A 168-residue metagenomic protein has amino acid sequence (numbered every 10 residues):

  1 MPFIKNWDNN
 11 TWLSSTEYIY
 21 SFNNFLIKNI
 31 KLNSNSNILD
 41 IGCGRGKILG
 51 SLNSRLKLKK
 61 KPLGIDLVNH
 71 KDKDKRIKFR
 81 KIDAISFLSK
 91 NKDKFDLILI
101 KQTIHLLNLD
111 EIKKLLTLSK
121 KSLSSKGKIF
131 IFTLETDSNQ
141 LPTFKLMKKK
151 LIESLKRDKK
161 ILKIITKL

Functional and structural regions predicted by a protein language model:
M1-I30, R45-S89, F130-L168: Class I (Rossmann-like) S-adenosyl-L-methionine-dependent methyltransferase catalytic domain, capturing the SAM-binding
S36-G44: Conserved class I S-adenosyl-L-methionine
N37, G127-K128: Short glycine-centered segments of the SAM/dcSAM-binding site in methyltransferase folds
L99: A conserved beta-strand element that flanks and buttresses the S-adenosyl-L-methionine
Q102-T103: Short catalytic micro-motifs in class I SAM-dependent methyltransferases
K113-S125: A short glycine-rich, Lys/Arg-flanked "PGG" loop and its adjoining helix->strand segment in the class I
